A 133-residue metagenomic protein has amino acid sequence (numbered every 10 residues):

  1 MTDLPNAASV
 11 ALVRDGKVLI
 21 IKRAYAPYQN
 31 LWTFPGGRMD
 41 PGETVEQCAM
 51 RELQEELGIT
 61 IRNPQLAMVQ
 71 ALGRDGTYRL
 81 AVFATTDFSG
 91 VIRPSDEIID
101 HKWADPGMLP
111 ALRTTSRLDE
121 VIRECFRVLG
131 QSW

Functional and structural regions predicted by a protein language model:
M1-V18, V69: Conserved N-terminal beta-strand and adjoining loop/helix that marks the start of the Nudix/MutT-like hydrolase domain
N6-A8, G16, Y78-A81, I99: Change "...and in nucleic-acid phosphodiester-cleaving endonucleases..." to "...and in nucleic-acid processing enzymes
V13-V18, P27-Y28, D40, R74-G76 (+1 more regions): Short, charged/polar surface micro-motifs in flexible loops or helix N-caps
G16, G37, R51, P64 (+2 more regions): Structural detector for helix-capping/boundary residues
K17-E55: Conserved Nudix-box catalytic region and its N-terminal flanking loop in Nudix hydrolases and closely related
P27, L31, R93-W133: Nudix hydrolase/Nudix homology domain
T60-M68: A short coil-to-beta-strand element that immediately follows conserved catalytic motifs
Q70-I92, K102, V121-C125, L129: Active-site-adjacent beta-strand/loop module that shapes the phosphate/pyrophosphate-binding cleft
